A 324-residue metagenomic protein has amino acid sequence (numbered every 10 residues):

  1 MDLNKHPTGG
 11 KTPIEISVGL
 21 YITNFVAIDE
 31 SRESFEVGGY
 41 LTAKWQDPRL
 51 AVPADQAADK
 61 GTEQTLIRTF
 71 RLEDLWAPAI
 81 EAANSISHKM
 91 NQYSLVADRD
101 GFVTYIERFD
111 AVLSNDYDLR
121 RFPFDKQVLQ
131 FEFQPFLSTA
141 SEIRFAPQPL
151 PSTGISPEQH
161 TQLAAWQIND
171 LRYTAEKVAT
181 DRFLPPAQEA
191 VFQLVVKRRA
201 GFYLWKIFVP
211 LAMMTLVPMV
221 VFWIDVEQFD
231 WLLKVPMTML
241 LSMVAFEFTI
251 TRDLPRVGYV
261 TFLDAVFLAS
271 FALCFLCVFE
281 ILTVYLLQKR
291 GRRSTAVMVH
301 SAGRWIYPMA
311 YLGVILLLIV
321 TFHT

Functional and structural regions predicted by a protein language model:
M1-A57, R252, Y259-T324: Intrinsically disordered, low-complexity peripheral segments of secretory-pathway and membrane proteins
M1-V195: Soluble non-transmembrane domains of integral membrane proteins
E142-R144, K177-A179, F248-T249, L316-T324: C-terminal ends of transmembrane alpha-helices and the immediately adjacent extracellular/lumenal or cytosolic loop
A187-A310: Channel- or pocket-lining gating/hinge segments that regulate access to a cavity or pore
